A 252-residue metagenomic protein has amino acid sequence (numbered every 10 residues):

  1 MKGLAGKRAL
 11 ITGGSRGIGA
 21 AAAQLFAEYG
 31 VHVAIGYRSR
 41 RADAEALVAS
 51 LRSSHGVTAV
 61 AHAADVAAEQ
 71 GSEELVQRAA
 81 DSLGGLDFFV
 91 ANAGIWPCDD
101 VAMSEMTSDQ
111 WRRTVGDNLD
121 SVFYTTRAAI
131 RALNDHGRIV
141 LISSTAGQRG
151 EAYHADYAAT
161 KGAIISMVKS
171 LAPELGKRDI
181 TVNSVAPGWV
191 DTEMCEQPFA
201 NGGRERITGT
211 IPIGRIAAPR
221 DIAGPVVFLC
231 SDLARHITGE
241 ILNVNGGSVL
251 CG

Functional and structural regions predicted by a protein language model:
R8, S15-R16: Conserved glycine-rich cofactor-binding loop
Y29-A46: Conserved glycine-rich Rossmann-like NAD(P)H-binding loop of the short-chain dehydrogenase/reductase
D99-M103, T107-R112, I207: Substrate-binding pocket helix/loop in short-chain dehydrogenase/reductase
D100, R149, V226-V227, T238-G252: Short C-terminal tail/terminal secondary-structure segment of NAD(P)H-dependent dehydrogenase/reductase domains
T126, T160, V168: Active-site helix of classical SDR
R131, P173-K177, R235: Alpha-helical segment proximal to the catalytic Tyr-Lys
S144: Residue(s) in the substrate-gating loop at a strand-loop-helix junction that position the organic substrate next
